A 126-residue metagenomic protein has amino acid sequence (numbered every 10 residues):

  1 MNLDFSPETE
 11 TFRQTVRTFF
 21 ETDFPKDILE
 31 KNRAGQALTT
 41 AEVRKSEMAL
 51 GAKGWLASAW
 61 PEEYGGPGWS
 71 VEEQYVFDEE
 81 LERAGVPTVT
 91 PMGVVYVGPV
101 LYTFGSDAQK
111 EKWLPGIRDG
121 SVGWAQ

Functional and structural regions predicted by a protein language model:
M1-R13: Intrinsic disorder at enzyme termini
T9, F20, S106: Residue-level signal for inorganic ion chemistry
E21-P25: N-terminal small/glycine-rich loop or linker at the start of catalytic domains across soluble metabolic enzymes
K26-Q126: Glycine-rich flavin
